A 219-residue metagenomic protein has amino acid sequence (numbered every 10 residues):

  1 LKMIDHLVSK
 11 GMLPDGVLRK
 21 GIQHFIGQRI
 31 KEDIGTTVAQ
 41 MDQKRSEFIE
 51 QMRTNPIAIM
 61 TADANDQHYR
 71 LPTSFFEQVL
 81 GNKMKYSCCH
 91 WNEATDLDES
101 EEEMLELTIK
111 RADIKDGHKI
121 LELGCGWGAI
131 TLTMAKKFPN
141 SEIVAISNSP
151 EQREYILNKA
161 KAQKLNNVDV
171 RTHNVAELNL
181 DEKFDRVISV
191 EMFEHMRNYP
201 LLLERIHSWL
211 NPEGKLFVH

Functional and structural regions predicted by a protein language model:
R29-R111, K115: Conserved Class I S-adenosyl-L-methionine-dependent methyltransferase catalytic core
G117-G126: Conserved class I S-adenosyl-L-methionine
W127-P139: Conserved SAM-binding loop of SAM-dependent methyltransferases across substrates and taxa, primarily the Class I
E142-S147: Conserved SAM-binding motif I beta-strand of class I
Q163-A176: Conserved SAM-binding strand-loop segment of SAM-dependent methyltransferases
E177-V187: A short acidic, Gly/Pro-enriched loop at the edge of an enzyme's catalytic core that lines a small-molecule cofactor
P200-E213: A short glycine-rich, Lys/Arg-flanked "PGG" loop and its adjoining helix->strand segment in the class I
E213-H219: Conserved beta-strand signature within the Rossmann-like core of class I S-adenosyl-L-methionine
